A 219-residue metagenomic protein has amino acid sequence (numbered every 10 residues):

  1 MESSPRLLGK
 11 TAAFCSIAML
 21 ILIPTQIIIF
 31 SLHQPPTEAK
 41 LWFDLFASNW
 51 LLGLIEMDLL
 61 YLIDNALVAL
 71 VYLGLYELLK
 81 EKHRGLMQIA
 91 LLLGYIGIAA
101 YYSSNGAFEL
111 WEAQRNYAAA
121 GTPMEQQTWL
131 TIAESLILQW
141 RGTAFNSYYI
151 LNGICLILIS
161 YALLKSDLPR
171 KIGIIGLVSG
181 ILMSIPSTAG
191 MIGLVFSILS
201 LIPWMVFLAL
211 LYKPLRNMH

Functional and structural regions predicted by a protein language model:
M1-H219: Hydrophobic, aromatic-enriched alpha-helical segments typical of multi-pass transmembrane helices
